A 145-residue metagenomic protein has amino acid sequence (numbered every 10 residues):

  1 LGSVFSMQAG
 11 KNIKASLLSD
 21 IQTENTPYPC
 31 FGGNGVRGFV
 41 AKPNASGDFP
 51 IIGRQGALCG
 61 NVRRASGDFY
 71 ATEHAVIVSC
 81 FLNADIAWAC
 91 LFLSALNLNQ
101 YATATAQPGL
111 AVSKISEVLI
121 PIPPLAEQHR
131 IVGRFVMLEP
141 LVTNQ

Functional and structural regions predicted by a protein language model:
L1-A15, D20-N34, E117, P121-Q145: Non-catalytic DNA-recognition/assembly elements of restriction-modification systems
V4-M7, F92, Y101: Residues that form generic nucleotide/phosphate-binding pockets
Q22-T23, P43, N99: Generic hydrophobic-segment detector
T26, G67-D68, N99: Intrinsically disordered, low-complexity segments enriched in small/polar residues
G32-S94, T103-I115: A short beta-sheet element
L96-Q100, E139-L141: A common structural junction motif
